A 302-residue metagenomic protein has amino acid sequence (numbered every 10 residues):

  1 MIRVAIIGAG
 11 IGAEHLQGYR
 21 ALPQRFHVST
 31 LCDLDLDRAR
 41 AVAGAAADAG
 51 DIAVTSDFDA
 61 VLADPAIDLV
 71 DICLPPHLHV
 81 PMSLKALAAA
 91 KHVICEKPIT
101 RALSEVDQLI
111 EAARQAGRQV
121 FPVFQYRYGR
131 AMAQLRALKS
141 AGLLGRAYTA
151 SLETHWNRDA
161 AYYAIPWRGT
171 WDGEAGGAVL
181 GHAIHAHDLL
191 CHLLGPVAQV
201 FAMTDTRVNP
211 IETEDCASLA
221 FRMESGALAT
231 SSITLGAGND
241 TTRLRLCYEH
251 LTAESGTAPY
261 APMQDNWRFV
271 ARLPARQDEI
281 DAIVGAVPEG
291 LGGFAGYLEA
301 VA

Functional and structural regions predicted by a protein language model:
M1-A47: N-terminal Rossmann-like dinucleotide-binding module
I52-A112: Beta-loop-alpha module in the N-terminal Rossmann-like domain of NAD(P)-dependent dehydrogenases, especially those
S56, C95, R101, V120-P122 (+2 more regions): Hydrophobic residues in well-ordered beta-strands that form the structural core
Q108-Y126, G145-A150: Rossmann-fold dehydrogenase core element
Y126-M203, R207-P210: Predominantly a Rossmann-like dinucleotide-binding segment in NAD(P)-dependent oxidoreductases
I184, S232-D240: Glycine-rich phosphate/pyrophosphate-binding beta-alpha loops
R245-A302: C-terminal glycine/acidic-rich active-site capping loop/insertion
